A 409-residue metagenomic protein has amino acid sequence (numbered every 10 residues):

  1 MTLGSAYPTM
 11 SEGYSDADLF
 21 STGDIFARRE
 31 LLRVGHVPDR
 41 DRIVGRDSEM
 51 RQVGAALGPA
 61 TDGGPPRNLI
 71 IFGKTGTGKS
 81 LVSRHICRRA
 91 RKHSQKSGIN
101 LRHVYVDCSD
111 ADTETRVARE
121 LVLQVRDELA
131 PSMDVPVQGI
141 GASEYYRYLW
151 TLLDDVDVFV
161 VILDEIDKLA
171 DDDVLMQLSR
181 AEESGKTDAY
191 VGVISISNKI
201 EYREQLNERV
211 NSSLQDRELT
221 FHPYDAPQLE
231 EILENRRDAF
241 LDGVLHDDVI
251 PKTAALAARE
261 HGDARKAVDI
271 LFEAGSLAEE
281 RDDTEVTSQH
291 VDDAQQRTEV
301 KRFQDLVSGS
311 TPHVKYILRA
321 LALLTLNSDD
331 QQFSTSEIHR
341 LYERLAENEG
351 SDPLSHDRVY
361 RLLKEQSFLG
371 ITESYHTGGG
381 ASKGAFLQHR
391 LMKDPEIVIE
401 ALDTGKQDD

Functional and structural regions predicted by a protein language model:
M1-R67: A short, basic N-terminal segment
Y14-D16, D112-E120, D127-D216, F221-L229 (+4 more regions): Mid-core helix/loop region of P-loop NTP-binding domains shared across ATPases and GTPases
A56, Q124, A181, L256 (+3 more regions): Short amphipathic alpha-helical elements of helix-turn-helix/winged-helix folds
P65-C87: Walker A/P-loop nucleotide-binding motif
L69-I70, H93-D110: Conserved catalytic segments around the Walker B and adjacent sensor/switch elements of P-loop NTPase domains
C87, L175, Y360-K364: Short, hydrophobic-biased segments on the C-terminal half of alpha helices that form "recognition helices"
S288-I338: Winged-helix-like regulatory helical subdomains adjacent to P-loop NTPase cores
Q332-D409: Terminal-proximal interaction/regulatory segments of ATP-powered molecular machines
